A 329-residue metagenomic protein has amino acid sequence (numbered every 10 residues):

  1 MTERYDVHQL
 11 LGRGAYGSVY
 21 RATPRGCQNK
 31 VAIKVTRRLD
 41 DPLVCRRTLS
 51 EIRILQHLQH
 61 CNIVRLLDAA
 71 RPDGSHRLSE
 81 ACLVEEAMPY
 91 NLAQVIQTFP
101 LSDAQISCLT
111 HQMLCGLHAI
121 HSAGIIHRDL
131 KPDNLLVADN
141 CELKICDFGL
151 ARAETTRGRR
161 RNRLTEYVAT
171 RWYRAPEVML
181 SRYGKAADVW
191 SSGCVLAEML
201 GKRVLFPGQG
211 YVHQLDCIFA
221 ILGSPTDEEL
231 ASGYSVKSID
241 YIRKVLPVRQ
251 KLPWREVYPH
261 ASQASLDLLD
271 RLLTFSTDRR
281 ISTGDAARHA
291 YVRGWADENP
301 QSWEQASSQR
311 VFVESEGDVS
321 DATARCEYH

Functional and structural regions predicted by a protein language model:
H8-A15, V19: Protein kinase glycine-rich loop
S18-R38: Glycine-rich ATP phosphate-binding loop
Q59-A69: Conserved HxN/HPN-centered segment at the entrance to the catalytic loop of eukaryotic protein kinase-like domains
L78-N91: Conserved short submotifs of the Hanks-type protein kinase catalytic core that shape the nucleotide-binding pocket
L109-T110: Activation segment signature within eukaryotic-like protein kinase domains
S224-D270: C-terminal lobe substrate-recognition/regulatory segment of protein kinase catalytic domains
D297-H329: C-terminal intrinsically disordered, low-complexity extensions immediately downstream of enzyme catalytic cores
